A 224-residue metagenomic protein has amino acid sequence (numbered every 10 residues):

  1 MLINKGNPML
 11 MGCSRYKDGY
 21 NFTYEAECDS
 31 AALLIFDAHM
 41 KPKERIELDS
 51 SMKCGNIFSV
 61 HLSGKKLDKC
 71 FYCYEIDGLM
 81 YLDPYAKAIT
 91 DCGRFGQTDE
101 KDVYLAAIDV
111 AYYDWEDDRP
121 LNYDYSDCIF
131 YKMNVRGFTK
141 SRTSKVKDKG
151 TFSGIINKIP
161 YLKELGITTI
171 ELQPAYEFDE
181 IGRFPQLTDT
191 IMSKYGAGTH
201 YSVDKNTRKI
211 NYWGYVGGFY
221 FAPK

Functional and structural regions predicted by a protein language model:
M1-G19, K43-R45, S50-K132, F138-V146: The feature marks proteins involved in alpha-glucan
E25-A31: Short proline/glycine-enriched turn/loop motifs at strand-loop junctions of beta-rich domains
D29, G64-F71, F152, I156 (+1 more regions): Generic detection of long, well-ordered alpha-helical segments
L33-D37: Conserved aromatic beta-strand anchor motif in extracellular beta-sandwich/beta-rich domains
A38, D77-L79, A175-E177: An acidic- and aromatic-residue-enriched active-site/binding cleft used to recognize and process polar
D109-E177, T199, N211-F219: An acidic-aromatic substrate-binding cleft motif
V146, T151, G182-K224: Aromatic- and acidic-residue-enriched carbohydrate-binding clefts of CAZyme catalytic domains
